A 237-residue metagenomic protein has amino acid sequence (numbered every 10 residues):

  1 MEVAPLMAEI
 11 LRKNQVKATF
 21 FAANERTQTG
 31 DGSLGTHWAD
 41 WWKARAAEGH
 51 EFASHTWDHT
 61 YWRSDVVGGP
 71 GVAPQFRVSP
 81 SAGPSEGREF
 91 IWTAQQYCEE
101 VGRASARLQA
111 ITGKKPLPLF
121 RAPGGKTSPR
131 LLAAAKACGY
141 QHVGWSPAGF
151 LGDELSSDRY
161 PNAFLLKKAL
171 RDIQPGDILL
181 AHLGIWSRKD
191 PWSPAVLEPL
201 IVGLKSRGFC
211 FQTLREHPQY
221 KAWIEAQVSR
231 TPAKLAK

Functional and structural regions predicted by a protein language model:
M1-W92, Q96, E100-P118, W192: Active-site beta->alpha N-cap acidic-glycine motif
N14, A18, K189-K237: C-terminal domain-boundary segment and adjacent tail
A18-A22, E51-T56, P118-A122, Q141-S146 (+2 more regions): Structural recognition of the beta-strand scaffold that forms the well-ordered cores of secreted hydrolase catalytic
N24-R26, D58-T60, K126, A148-L151 (+2 more regions): Active-site-proximal loop/turn and secondary-structure-junction residues that shape catalytic pockets, frequently
L34-H37, V67-P70, S157-Y160, E225-T231: Short low-complexity, flexible loop/linker segments enriched in glycine and/or proline with clustered acidic
L34-W38, P161-L165, S193-L197: Charged helix-capping and loop-helix junction motifs
I111-A135: Basic- and aromatic-lined ligand-binding clefts that recognize polyanionic substrates
K126-D172, F209-Y220: His/Asp/Glu-enriched short active-site or ligand-binding loop at hydrolase and phosphoryl-transfer sites
